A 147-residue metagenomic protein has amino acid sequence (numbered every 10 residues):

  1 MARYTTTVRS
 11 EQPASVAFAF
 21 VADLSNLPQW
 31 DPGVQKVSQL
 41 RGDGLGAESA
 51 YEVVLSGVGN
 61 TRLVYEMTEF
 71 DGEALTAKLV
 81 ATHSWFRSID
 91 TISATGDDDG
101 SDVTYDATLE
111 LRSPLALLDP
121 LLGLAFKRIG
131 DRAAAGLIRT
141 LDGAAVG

Functional and structural regions predicted by a protein language model:
M1-D43, G147: Hydrophobic ligand-binding cavity/cleft-lining segments
T5-T7, R62-V64, I89-T91, D106: Well-ordered beta-strand positions in beta-sheet-rich domains
Q12, G72-A74, D98: Residue-level signal for tight coil/turn positions that link beta-strands
A19-P32, K127, D131, A135 (+1 more regions): Short, intrinsically disordered, mixed-charge
G33, L63, D99: Residue-level signal for beta-strand positions within conserved beta-sheet cores that form or flank
S38-W85, D102, R132-G147: Glycine-rich portal/gate segments that line the openings of hydrophobic small-molecule binding cavities
V80-R132: Beta-strand/loop substructures that line and gate deep hydrophobic ligand-binding cavities in soluble
